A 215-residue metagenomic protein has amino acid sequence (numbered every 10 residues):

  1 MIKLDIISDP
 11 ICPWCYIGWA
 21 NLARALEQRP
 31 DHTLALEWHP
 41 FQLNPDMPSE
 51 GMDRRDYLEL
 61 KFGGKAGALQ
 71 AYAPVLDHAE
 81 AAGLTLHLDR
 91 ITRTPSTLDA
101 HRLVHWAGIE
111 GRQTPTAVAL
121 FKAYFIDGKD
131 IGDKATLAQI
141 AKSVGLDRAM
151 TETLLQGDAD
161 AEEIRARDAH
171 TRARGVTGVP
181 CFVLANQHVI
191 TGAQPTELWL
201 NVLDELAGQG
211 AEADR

Functional and structural regions predicted by a protein language model:
M1: Internal catalytic or translocation cores that form aromatic/hydrophobic pockets or channels for amphipathic metabolites
L4-I7, I11, I17-L34, W38 (+1 more regions): C-terminal cap of thioredoxin/glutaredoxin-like
W19-Y124: Structural alpha/beta surface segment adjacent to cysteine/selenocysteine redox centers across thiol/disulfide enzymes
